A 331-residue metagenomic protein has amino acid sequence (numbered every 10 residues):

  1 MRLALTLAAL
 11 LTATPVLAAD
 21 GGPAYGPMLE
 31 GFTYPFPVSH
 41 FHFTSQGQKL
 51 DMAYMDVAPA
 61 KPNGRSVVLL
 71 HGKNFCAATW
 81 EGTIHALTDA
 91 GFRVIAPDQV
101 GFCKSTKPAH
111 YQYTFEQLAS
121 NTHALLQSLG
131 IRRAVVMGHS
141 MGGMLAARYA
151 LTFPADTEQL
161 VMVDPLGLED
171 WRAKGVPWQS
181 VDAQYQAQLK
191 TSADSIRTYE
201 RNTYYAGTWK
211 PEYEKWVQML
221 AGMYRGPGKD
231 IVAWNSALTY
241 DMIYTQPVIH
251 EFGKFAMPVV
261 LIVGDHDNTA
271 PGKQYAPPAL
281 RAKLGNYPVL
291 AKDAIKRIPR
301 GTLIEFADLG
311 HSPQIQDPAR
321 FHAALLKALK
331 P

Functional and structural regions predicted by a protein language model:
A18-F43, M52: An N-terminal hydrophobic leader/cap segment in hydrolases
T33, Q46, L50-K104, A324: Conserved HGGG/HGGXW glycine-rich cap/lid loop of the alpha/beta-hydrolase fold
H42-Q48, M55-K61, D89, Q99-M137 (+1 more regions): Active-site loop/oxyanion-hole signature of alpha/beta-hydrolase fold enzymes
L145-Y149: Hydrolases whose catalytic domains are alpha/beta-hydrolase-1, hotdog thioesterase, or metallo-beta-lactamase-like
L151, E158-T191: Flexible "cap/lid" loop of the alpha/beta hydrolase fold
T191-G253: Conserved alpha/beta-hydrolase catalytic His-Asp/Glu region
R225-A291: Conserved serine/cysteine hydrolase catalytic core
P288-P331: Catalytic active-site module of serine/aspartate enzymes centered on a nucleophile-bearing elbow/loop
